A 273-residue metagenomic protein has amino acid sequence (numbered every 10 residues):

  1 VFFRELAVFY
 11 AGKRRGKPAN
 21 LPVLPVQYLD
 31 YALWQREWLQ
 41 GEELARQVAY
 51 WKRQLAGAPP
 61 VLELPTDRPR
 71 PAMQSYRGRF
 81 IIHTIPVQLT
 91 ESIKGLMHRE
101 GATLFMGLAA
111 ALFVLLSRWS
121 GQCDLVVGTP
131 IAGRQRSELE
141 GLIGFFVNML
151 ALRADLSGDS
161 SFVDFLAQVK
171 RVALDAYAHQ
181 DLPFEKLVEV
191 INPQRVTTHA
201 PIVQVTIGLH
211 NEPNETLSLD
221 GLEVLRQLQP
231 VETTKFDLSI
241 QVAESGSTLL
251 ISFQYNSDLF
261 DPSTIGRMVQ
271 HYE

Functional and structural regions predicted by a protein language model:
R4-R15, V26-G41, V48-G57, P65-A72 (+1 more regions): Adenylate-forming
L21-P25, G266-E273: Short, intrinsically disordered, charge-balanced linker/junction segments flanking boundaries in proteins
